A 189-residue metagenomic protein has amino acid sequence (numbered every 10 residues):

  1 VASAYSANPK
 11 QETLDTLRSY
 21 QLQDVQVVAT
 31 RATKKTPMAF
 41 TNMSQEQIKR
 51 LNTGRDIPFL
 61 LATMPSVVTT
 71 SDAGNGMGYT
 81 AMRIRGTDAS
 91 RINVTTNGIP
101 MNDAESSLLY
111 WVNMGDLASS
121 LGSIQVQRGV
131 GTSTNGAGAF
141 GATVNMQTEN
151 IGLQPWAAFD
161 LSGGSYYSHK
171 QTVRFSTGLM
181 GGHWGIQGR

Functional and structural regions predicted by a protein language model:
A2-R50, A89: Short, acidic, small-residue-rich periplasmic hinge/interaction motif at the N-terminus of Gram-negative outer-membrane
D56, Y79, L121, A139-G141 (+1 more regions): Transmembrane beta-barrel architecture of outer-membrane proteins
P58-P100, G122: Extracytoplasmic beta-strand/coil segments of soluble accessory domains associated with Gram-negative outer-membrane
F59, R83, Q125, T143-N145 (+1 more regions): Outer-membrane beta-barrel architecture
S90-I92, L153-A157, H169, G182-I186: Outer-envelope beta-barrel architecture signal
P100-R128, Q147: Short acidic/polar hinge/loop motifs at secondary-structure boundaries that mediate gating or recognition
G131-S133, A142-T177: Short strand-turn segments of transmembrane beta-barrel domains in outer membranes, especially the first one or two
V173-R189: Surface-exposed extracellular loop regions of Gram-negative outer-membrane beta-barrel proteins
